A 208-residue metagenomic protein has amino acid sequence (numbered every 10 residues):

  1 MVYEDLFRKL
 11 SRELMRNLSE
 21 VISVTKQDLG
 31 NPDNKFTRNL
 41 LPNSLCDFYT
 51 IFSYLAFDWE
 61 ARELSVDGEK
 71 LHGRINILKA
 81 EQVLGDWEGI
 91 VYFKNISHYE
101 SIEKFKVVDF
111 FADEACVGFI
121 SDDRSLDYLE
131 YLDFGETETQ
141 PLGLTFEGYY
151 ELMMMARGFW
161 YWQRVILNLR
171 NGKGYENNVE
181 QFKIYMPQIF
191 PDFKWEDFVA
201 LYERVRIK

Functional and structural regions predicted by a protein language model:
M1-A115, R204-K208: A surface-exposed partner-binding patch
Y3-F7, G143-E147, F159, Y175 (+1 more regions): Alpha-helix initiation and N-capping motif
L14-V21, T25, M153, R157 (+4 more regions): Short, flexible helical or helix-coil boundary motifs
E20-L29, R62, F159-R170, V199: Short glycine-rich, low-complexity/disordered patches
I102, R124-D127: A short, compositionally biased
A115-D122: Short, surface-exposed beta-strand/loop micro-motifs that present aromatic residues
Y128-W162: Compact, glycine/acidic-enriched structural inserts
L169-K208: Charge-dense, low-complexity intrinsically disordered regions
